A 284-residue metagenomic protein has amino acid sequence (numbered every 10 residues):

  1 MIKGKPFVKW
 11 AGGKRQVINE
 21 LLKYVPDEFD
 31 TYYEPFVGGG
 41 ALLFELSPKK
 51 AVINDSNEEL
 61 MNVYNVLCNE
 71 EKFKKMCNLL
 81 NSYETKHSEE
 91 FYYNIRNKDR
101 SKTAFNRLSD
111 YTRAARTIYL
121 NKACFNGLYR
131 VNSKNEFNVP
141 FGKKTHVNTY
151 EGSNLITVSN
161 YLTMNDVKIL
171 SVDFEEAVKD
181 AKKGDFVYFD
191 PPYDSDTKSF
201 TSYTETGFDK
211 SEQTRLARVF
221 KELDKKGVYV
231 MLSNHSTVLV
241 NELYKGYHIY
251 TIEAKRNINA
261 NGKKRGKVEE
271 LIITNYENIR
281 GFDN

Functional and structural regions predicted by a protein language model:
M1-V37, A41-L42, L46, G262: S-adenosyl-L-methionine
I2-F7, G12-V17, N69-Y188, P192-T201 (+3 more regions): SAM-dependent nucleic-acid methyltransferase catalytic core
L21, Y32-L46, I53-N57, I118 (+5 more regions): Conserved proline-anchored active-site loop of SAM-dependent methyltransferases that bridges a beta-strand
K23, D30-R100, N148-T149: SAM cofactor-binding core of SAM-dependent methyltransferases, primarily the Rossmann-like beta-alpha-beta module
E28-T31, K49-K50, M164-V167, F220-V230: Short active-site oxyanion
F36-A41, L155, N234-V238, E277: Short, polar loop motifs at secondary-structure junctions
L43-P48, K179-A181, L239-G246: Short loop/helix-cap segments at secondary-structure boundaries that form the rim of catalytic
D194, E205-N284: Long, positively charged, glycine-interspersed low-complexity recognition regions
